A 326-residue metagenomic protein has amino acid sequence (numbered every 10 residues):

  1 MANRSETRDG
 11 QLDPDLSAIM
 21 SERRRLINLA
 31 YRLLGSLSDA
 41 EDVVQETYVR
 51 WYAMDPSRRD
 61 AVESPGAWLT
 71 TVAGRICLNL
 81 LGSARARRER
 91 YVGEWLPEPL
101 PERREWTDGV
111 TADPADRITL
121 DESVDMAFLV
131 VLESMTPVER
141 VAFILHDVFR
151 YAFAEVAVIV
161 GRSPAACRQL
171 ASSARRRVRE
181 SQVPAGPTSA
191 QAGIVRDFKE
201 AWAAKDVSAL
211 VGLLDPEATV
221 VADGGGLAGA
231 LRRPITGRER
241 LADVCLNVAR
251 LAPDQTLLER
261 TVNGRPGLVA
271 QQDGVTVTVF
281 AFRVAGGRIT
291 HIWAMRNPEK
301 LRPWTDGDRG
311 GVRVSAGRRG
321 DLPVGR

Functional and structural regions predicted by a protein language model:
M1-V43, Y48-E200, D206-A209: Active-site-adjacent scaffolding segments
F198, L210, A218, F282 (+1 more regions): Hydrophobic pocket/interface hotspot
P216-L257: A solvent-exposed, acidic/Ser-Thr-rich amphipathic alpha-helical stretch
P266-D273: Short beta-strand segments that buttress and anchor functional surface loops
V275-V279: Short, surface-exposed coil-to-beta transition loops
M295-R326: Low-complexity, intrinsically disordered terminal/linker segments enriched in charged and Gly/Pro repeats
